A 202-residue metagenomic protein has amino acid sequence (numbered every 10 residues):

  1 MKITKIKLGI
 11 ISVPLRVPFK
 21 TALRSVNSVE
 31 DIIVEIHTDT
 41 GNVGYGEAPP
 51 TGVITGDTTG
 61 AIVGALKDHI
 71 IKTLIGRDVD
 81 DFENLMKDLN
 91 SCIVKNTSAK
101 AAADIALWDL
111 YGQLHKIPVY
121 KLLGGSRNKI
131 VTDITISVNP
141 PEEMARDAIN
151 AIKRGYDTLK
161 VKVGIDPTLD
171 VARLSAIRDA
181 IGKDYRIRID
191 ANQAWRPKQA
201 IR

Functional and structural regions predicted by a protein language model:
M1, A101, R154: Structured loop/turn residues at beta-strand edges in well-structured enzyme cores
M1-K5, G9-I10, T21, K87 (+2 more regions): N-terminal amphipathic alpha-helix/helix-capping segment at the start of soluble metabolic enzymes
M1-T40, Y45-I54: Structured beta-strand/loop patches that form or line metal/cofactor-binding pockets in enzymes
K5, H37-L114: Metal- or metallocofactor-binding catalytic centers and their adjacent structured scaffolds across diverse enzyme
V13-V17, T21, S28, T55-G56 (+5 more regions): Generic structural "secondary-structure junction" signal
V26, N96-D104, P141, A145: Glycine-rich anion/phosphate-binding loops
D31-I33, A102, V131, T158: Broad gene-expression machinery/nucleic-acid interaction feature
L123-R202: Metal-dependent enolase-superfamily TIM-barrel catalytic cores that perform enediolate-based chemistry
